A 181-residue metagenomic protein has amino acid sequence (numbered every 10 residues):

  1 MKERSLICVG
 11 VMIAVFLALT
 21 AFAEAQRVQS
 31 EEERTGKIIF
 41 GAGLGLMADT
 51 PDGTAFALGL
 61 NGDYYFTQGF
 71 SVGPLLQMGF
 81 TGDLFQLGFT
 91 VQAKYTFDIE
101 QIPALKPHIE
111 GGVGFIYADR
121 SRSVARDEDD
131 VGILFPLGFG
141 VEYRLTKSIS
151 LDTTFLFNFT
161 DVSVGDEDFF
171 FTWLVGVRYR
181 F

Functional and structural regions predicted by a protein language model:
M1-T35: Cleavable N-terminal export/targeting peptides
Q26, N61-A125, D130-G138, Y143-I149 (+1 more regions): Gram-negative (and chloroplast) outer-membrane scaffold detector with strong preference for beta-barrel transmembrane
E31-A48, P107-V113: Transmembrane beta-strand segments of Gram-negative outer membrane beta-barrel proteins
E32-R34, T50-T54, T81-Q86, A125-I133 (+1 more regions): Replace "Gram-negative outer membrane beta-barrel proteins" with "bacterial and organellar outer membrane beta-barrel
Y143, T160-S163: Membrane-helix boundary connector in multi-pass membrane proteins
L151-T153: Surface-exposed extracellular loop regions of Gram-negative outer-membrane beta-barrel proteins
L156: C-terminal binding/interaction regions
G165-F181: Hydrophobic secondary-structure block in the mid-to-C-terminal portion of proteins
